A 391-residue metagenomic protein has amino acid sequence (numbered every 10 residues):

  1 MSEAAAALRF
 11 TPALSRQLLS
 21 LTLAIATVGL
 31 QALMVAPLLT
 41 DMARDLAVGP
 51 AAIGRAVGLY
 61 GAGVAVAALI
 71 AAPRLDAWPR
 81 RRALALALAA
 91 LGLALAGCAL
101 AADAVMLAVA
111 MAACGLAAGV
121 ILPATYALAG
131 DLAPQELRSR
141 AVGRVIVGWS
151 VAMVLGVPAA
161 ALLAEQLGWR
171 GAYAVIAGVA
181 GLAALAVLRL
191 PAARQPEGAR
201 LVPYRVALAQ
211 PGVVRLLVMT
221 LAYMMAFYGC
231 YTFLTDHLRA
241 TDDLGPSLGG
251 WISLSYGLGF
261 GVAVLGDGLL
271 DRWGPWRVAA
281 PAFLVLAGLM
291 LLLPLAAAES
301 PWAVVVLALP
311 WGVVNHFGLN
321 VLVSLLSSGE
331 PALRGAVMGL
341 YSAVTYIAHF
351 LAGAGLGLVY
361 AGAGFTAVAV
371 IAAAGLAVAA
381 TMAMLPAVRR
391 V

Functional and structural regions predicted by a protein language model:
A47, P79, L100-M106, A296-A298: Helix-breaking motifs and short loop linkers at transmembrane-helix boundaries and internal kinks in secondary membrane
V66-A102: Conserved MFS/SLC helix-loop-helix module at the cytosolic interface between two early adjacent transmembrane helices
A67-P79, A263-P275, Y360: Helix-to-loop junctions at the C-terminal end of transmembrane segments in multipass secondary transporters
A94, V105-C114, W302-P310: Paired small-residue
M111-G148: Cytoplasmic helix-loop-helix junction between adjacent transmembrane helices in 12-TM secondary transporters
Q135-L137, G143-R189: Helix-loop-helix hairpin linking two adjacent transmembrane segments in secondary transporters
R277-L322: C-terminal transmembrane helical hairpin of 12-TM major facilitator-type secondary transporters
P331-F365, A372: A late C-terminal transmembrane helix in Major Facilitator Superfamily
